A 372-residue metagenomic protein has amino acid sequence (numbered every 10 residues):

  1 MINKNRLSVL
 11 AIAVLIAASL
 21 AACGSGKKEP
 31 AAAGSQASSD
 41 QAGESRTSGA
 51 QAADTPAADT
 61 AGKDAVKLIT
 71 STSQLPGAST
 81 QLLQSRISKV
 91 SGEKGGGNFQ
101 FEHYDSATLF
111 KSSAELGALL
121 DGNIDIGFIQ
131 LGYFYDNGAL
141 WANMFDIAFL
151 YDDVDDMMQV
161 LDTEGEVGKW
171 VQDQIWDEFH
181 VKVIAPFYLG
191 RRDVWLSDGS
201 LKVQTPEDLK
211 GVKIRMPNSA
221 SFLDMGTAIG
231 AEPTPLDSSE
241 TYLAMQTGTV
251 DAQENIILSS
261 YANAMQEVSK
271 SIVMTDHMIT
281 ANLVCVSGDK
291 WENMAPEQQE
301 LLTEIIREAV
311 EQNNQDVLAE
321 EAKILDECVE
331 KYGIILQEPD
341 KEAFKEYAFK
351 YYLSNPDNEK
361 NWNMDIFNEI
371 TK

Functional and structural regions predicted by a protein language model:
M1-L10: Bacterial N-terminal signal peptides that target proteins for export
S19-A22: C-terminal motif of bacterial Sec signal peptides marking the signal peptidase cleavage site
G24-A52: Short, low-complexity, disordered segments immediately C-terminal to signal peptides in bacterial exported proteins
S25-P30, A52, P56-D156, K182-K372: N-terminal secretory/targeting leader peptides
D152-D173: A gly/proline- and charged-residue-enriched helix-loop-helix capping module
I175-D177: Non-catalytic cap/lid and distal C-terminal segments of serine-dependent acyl enzymes
